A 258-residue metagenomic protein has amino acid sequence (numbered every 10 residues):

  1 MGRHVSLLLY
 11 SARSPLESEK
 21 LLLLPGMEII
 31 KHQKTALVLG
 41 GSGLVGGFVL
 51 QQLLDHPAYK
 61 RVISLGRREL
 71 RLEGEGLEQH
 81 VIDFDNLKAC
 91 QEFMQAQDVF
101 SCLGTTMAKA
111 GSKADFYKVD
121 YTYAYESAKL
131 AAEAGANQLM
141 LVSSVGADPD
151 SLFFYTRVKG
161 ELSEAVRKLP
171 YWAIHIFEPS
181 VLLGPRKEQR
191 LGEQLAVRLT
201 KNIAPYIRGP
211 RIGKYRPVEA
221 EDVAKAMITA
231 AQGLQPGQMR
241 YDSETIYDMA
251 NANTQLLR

Functional and structural regions predicted by a protein language model:
T35, Y59-R61, N137-Q138, A173: Residues at the starts of beta-strands that form the adenosine-phosphate
T35-D55: N-terminal Rossmann NAD(P)H-binding glycine-rich loop of SDR-like oxidoreductase domains
A36, R71, E78-E126, L130-E133 (+1 more regions): NAD(P)H-binding glycine-rich loop region in Rossmannoid oxidoreductase-like domains and their noncatalytic homologs
L39, L65, C102, L139-V145 (+1 more regions): SDR active-site strand-loop-helix element
D55-A58, P149-N253: Oxidoreductase cofactor-interface core, primarily capturing Rossmann-like NAD(P)-dependent enzymes
S64-R71: Short, polar loop motifs at secondary-structure junctions
A110-S163, K168, W172-F177: Conserved Rossmann-fold NAD(P)-dependent oxidoreductase catalytic core, especially the SDR/UDP-sugar
